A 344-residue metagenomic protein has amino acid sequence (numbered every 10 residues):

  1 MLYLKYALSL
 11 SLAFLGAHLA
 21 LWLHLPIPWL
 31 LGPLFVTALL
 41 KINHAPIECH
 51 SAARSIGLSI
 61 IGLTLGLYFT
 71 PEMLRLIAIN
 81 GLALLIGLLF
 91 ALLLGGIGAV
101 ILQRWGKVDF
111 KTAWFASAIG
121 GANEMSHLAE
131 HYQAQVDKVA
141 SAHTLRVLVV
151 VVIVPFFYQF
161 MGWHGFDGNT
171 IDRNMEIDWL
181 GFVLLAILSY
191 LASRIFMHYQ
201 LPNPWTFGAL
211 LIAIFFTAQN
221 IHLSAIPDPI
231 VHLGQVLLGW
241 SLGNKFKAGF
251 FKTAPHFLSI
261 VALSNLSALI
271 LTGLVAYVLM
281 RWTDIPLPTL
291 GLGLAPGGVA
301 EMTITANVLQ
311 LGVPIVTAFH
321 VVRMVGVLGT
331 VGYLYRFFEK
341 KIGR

Functional and structural regions predicted by a protein language model:
K5-F14, I56, F69-V100, F182 (+2 more regions): Entry/N-cap segments of selected transmembrane alpha helices and their immediately preceding amphipathic helices
L10, F14, V152, G162-I221: Core mid-bundle transmembrane helix pairs that form the ion/substrate translocation pathway in diverse multi-pass
L19-F35, R54-L58, N80-A91, T112-S117 (+3 more regions): Structural signature of hydrophobic alpha-helical transmembrane segments
L34-N80, I212-Q219, D228-A254: Hydrophobic transmembrane alpha-helices of secondary-active transporters and Na+-translocating membrane complexes
P71-I79, F160-I177, Q219-D228, K252-T253 (+1 more regions): Membrane-interface helix termini and inter-helical loops of multi-pass transporters
L102-L145, L287-F319: Alpha-helical membrane segments and immediately flanking helix-loop junctions that form or couple to the substrate/ion
A122-M125, V139-M161, L271, V299 (+1 more regions): Membrane-embedded alpha-helical segments of transport systems, primarily multispan ion/solute transporters
L271-R344: C-terminal transmembrane helix pair
